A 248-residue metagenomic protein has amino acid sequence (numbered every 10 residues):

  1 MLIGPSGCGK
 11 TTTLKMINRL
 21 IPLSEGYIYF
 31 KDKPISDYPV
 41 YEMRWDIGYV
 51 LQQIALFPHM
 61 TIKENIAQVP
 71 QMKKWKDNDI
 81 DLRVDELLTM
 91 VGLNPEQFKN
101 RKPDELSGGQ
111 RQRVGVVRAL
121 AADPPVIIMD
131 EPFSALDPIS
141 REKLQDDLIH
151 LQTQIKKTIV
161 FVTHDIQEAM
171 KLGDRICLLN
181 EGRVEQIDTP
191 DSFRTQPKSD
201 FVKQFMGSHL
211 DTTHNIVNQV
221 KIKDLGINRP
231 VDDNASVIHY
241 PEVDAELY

Functional and structural regions predicted by a protein language model:
N18: Helix-to-loop junction immediately C-terminal to a conserved catalytic motif
G26, E181-G182: Conserved ABC ATPase "signature" C-loop
P34-G48, M72, D81, Q196-P197: ABC ATPase NBD coupling module
I62-Q71, D81, D85: Short helical segment in ABC ATPase nucleotide-binding domains corresponding to the A-loop/adjacent helical element
R101-L106, Q110: Conserved ABC ATPase signature
A121-P125: A short, proline-enriched helix->beta-strand linker immediately N-terminal to the Walker B motif in ABC-type P-loop
V184-D188, Q196: ABC ATPase "signature
